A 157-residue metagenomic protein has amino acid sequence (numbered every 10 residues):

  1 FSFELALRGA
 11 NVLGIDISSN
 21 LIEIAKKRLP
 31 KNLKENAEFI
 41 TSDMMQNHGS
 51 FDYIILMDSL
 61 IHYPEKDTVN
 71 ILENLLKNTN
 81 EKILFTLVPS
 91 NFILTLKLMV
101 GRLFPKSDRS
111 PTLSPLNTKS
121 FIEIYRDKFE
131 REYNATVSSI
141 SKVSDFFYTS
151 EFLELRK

Functional and structural regions predicted by a protein language model:
F1-G49, N70, N74, L84-K157: Class I (Rossmann-like) S-adenosyl-L-methionine-dependent methyltransferase catalytic domain, capturing the SAM-binding
D52, E81: Conserved acidic residues
I55: A conserved beta-strand element that flanks and buttresses the S-adenosyl-L-methionine
D58-S59: Short catalytic micro-motifs in class I SAM-dependent methyltransferases
P64-E65: Helix-capping/helix-break motifs at membrane-protein junctions, especially on the cytosolic side just before or after
L76-N78: Short, conserved loop/helix-junction motifs that constitute active-site signature segments in enzyme catalytic cores
